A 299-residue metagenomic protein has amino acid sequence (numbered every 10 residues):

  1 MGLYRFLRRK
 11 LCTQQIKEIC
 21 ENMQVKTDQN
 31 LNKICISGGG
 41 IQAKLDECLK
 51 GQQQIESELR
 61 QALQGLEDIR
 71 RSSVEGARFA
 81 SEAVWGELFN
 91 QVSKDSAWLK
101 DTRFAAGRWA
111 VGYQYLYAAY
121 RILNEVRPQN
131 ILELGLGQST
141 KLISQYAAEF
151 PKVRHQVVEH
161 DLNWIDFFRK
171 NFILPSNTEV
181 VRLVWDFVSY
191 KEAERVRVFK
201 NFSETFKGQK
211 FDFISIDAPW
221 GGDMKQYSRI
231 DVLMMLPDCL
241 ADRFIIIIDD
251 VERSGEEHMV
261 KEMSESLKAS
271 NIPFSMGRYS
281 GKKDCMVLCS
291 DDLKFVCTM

Functional and structural regions predicted by a protein language model:
R5-S96, W220: Heptad-repeat coiled-coil amphipathic alpha-helices that mediate oligomerization/assembly
Q91-V126: Class I SAM-dependent methyltransferase Rossmann-like catalytic core, especially the SAM/SAH-binding loop
R127-G137: Conserved class I S-adenosyl-L-methionine
Q138-F150: Conserved SAM-binding loop of SAM-dependent methyltransferases across substrates and taxa, primarily the Class I
R154-E159: Conserved SAM-binding motif I beta-strand of class I
R169-Q209: S-adenosyl-L-methionine
K207-A218: Short SAM/SAH-binding signature in class I
W220-M299: C-terminal substrate-binding/active-site "lid" region of AdoMet-derived donor-dependent transferases
